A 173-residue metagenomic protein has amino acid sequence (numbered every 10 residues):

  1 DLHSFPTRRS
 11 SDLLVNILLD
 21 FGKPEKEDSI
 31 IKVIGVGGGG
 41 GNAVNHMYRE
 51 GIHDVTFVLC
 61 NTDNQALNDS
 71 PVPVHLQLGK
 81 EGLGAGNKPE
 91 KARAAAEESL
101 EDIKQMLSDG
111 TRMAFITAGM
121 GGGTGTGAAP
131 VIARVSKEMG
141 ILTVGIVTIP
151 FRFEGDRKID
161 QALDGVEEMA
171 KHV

Functional and structural regions predicted by a protein language model:
S4, R8-V173: Tubulin/FtsZ superfamily GTPase core signature
